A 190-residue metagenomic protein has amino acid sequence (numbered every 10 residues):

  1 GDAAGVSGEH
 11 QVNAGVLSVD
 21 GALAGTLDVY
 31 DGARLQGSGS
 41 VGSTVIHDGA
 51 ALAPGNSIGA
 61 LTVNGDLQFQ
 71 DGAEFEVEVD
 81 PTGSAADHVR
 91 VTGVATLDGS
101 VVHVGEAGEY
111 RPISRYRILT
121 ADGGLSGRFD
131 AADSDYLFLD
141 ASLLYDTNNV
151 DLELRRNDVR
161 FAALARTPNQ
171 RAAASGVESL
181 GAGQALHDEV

Functional and structural regions predicted by a protein language model:
G1-Y30, A165-V177: Extracellular repeat-rich scaffold modules on cell surfaces
G5-S7, A22-T26, Y30-R115: Extracellular beta-strand/loop-rich repeat segments of large surface/secreted proteins
N13-V16, F75, A121: Glycine- and acidic-residue-biased ligand/ion/polar-headgroup-sensing regions
G105-V190: Outer-membrane translocation/initiation segment of Type V secreted surface proteins
